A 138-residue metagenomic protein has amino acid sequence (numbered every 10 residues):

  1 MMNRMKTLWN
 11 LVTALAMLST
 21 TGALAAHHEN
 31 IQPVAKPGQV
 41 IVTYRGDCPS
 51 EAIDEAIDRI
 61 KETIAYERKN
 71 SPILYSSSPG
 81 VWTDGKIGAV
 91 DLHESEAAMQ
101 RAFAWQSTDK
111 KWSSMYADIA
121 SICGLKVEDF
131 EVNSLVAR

Functional and structural regions predicted by a protein language model:
M2-V12: Bacterial N-terminal signal peptides that target proteins for export
M17, G22-K110, A120-R138: Short S/T/G/P-rich N-terminal loop/turn motif that feeds into the first structured element of a domain
M115-Y116: Non-heme di-metal
